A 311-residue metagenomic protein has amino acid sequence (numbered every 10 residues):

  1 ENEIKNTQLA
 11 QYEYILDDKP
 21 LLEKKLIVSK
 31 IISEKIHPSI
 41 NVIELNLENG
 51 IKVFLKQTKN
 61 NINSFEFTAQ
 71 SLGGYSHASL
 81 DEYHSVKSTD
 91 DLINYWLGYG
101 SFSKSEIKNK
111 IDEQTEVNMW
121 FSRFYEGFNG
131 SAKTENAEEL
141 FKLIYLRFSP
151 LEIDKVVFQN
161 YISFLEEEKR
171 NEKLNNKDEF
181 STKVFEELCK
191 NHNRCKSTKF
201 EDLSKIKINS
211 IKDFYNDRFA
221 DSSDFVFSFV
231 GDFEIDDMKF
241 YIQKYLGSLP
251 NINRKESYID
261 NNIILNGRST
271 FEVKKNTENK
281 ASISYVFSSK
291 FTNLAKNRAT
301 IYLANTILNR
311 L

Functional and structural regions predicted by a protein language model:
E1, K56, N61-P150, Y161-R170 (+3 more regions): M16 family metallopeptidases and their MPP-like homologs
E1-S79, V226-S228, F233-K275, S282 (+1 more regions): Proteolytic maturation boundary segments
Y145-K155, Y245-N253: A common structural junction motif
R218-A220: Edge/loop elements at the starts and ends of beta-strands within beta-rich repeat scaffolds
L303-T306, R310-L311: Structured mid-domain segments that build the active-site/substrate or prosthetic-cofactor binding neighborhood
